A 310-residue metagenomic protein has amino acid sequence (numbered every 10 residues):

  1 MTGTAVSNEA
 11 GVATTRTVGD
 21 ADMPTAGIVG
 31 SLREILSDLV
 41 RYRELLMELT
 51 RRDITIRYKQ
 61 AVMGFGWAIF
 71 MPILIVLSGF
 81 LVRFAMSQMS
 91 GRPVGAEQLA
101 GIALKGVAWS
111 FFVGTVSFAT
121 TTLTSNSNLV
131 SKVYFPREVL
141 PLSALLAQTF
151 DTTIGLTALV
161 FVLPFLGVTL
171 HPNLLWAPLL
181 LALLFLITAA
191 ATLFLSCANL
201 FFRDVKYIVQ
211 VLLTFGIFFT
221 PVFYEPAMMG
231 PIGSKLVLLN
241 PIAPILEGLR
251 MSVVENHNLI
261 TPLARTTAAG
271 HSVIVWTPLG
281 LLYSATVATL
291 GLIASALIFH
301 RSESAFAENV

Functional and structural regions predicted by a protein language model:
M1-V310: Hydrophobic transmembrane alpha-helices and immediately adjacent juxtamembrane helices of multi-pass inner-membrane
